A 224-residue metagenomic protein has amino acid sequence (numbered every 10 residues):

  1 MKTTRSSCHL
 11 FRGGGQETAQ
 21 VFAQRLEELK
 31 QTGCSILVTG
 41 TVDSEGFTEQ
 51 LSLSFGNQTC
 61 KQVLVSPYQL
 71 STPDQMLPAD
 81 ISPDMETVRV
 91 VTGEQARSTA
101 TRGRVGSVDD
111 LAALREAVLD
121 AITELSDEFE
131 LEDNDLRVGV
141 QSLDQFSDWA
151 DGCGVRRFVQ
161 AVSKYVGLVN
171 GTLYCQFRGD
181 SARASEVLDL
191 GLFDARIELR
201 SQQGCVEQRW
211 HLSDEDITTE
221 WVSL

Functional and structural regions predicted by a protein language model:
K2-A79: Glycine-rich P-loop/Walker A and Walker A-like loops and their local beta1-loop-alpha1 context in P-loop NTPases
V42-G46, L70-T72, D144-G152, D180-A182: Short acidic, S/G/P-rich loop/turn micro-motifs used as interaction or catalytic elements
Q58, P83, G191-F193: Short, structured coil segments at secondary-structure junctions
L64-V65, S71-A113: P-loop NTPase catalytic phosphate-binding loop
S66-T72, E94-A96, N170-A182: Short beta-alpha junction loops
A96-A161: Phosphate-binding/switch loop-helix module in NTP-utilizing enzymes
Q145-F146, R156-S181: Substrate-engagement module of ASCE P-loop NTPases
T172, Q176-L224: Phosphate-binding/switch region of NTP-binding enzymes
